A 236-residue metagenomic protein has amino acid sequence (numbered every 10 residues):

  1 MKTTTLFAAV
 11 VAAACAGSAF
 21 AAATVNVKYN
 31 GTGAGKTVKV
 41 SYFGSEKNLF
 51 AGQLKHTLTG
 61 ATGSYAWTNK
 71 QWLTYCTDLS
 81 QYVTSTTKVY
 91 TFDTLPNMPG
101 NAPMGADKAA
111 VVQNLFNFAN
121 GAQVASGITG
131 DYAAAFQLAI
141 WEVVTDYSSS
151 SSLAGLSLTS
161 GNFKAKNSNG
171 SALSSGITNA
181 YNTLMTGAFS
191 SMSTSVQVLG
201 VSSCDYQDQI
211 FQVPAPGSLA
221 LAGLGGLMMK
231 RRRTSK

Functional and structural regions predicted by a protein language model:
K2-A23, C204-L227: Short, threonine-centered small-residue motifs that mark membrane-proximal processing/anchoring sites and TM-junction
A22-Q212: Short, surface-exposed polybasic-aromatic patches that bind anionic ligands, especially phosphate groups
E142, G226-M229: Short alpha-helical scaffold segments that flank and stabilize functional sites
M228-K236: C-terminal membrane-anchoring or membrane-association module
